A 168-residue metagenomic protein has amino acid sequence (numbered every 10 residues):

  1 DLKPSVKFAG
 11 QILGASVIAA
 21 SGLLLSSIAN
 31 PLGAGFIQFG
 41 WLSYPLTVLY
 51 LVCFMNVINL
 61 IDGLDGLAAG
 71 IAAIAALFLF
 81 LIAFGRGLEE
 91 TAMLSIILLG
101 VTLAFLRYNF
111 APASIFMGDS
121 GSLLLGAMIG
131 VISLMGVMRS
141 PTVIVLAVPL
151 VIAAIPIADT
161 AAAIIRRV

Functional and structural regions predicted by a protein language model:
D1-A92, L98-A111: Intramembrane alpha-helical segments
L67-V168: Alpha-helical transmembrane segments
